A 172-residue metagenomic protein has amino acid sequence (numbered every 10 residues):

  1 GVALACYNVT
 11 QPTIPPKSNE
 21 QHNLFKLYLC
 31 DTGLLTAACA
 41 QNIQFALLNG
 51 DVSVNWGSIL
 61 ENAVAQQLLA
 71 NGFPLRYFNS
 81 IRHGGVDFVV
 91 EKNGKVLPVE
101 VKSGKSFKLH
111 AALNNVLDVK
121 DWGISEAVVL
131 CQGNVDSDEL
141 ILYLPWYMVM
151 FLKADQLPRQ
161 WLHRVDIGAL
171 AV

Functional and structural regions predicted by a protein language model:
G1-N93: Accessory nucleic acid-recognition modules appended to NTPase machines
L4, Y28, E100, V128-C131: Short beta-strand segments
D31, R82-G85, H110-A111, V165-V172: Nucleic-acid endonuclease domains
Q44, V96, K105-S106: Short, surface-exposed beta-strand-loop junctions and turns on beta-sheet-rich folds
Y77, P98-E100: Short catalytic-loop micro-motif centered on adjacent basic/acidic residues
K95-L97, E126: Structural motif
S103-Y147: Catalytic cores of nucleic-acid endonucleases
G133-V172: Domain-level recognition of nuclease-like catalytic cores that cleave nucleotide substrates
